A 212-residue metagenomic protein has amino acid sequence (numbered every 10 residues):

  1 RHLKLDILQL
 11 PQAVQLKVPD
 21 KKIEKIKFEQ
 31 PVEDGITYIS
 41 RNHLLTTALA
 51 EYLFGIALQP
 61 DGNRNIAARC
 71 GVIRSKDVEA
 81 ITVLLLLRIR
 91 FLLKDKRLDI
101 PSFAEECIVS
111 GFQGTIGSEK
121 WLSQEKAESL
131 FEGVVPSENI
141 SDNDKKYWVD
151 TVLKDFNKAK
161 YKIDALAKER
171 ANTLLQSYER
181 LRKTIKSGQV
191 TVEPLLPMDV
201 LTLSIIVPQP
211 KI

Functional and structural regions predicted by a protein language model:
R1-I212: P-loop NTPase motor cores of the ASCE clade
